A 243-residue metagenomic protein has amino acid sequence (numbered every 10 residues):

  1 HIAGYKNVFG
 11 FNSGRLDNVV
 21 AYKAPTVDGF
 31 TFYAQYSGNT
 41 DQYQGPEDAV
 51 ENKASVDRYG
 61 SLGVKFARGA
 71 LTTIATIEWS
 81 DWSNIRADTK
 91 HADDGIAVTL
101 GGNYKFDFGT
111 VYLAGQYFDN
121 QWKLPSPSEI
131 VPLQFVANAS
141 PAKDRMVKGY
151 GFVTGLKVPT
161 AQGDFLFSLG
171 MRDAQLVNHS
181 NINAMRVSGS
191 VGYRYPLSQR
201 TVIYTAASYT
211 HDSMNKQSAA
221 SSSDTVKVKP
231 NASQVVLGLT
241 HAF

Functional and structural regions predicted by a protein language model:
H1-G60, S128-S140: Surface-exposed coil loops of outer-membrane beta-barrel proteins
D28-G29, A161-Q162, L197-I203: Short loop/turn motifs that connect adjacent beta-strands in outer-membrane beta-barrel proteins
Y33-S37, I74-E78, Y112-Q116, S168-G170 (+3 more regions): Transmembrane beta-strands of outer-membrane beta-barrel proteins
S55, S61-S190: Detector for outer-membrane/organellar transmembrane beta-barrel domains, recognizing the amphipathic beta-strand
S180-N181, T225-V228: Short proline/glycine-enriched turn/loop segments at secondary-structure junctions
S190-M214, V228: C-terminal closing repeat unit and adjoining cap/tail of repeat-based domains
S218-V226: Low-complexity, intrinsically disordered Gly/Pro/Thr-rich segments
K229-F243: Outer-membrane beta-barrel "beta-signal"
